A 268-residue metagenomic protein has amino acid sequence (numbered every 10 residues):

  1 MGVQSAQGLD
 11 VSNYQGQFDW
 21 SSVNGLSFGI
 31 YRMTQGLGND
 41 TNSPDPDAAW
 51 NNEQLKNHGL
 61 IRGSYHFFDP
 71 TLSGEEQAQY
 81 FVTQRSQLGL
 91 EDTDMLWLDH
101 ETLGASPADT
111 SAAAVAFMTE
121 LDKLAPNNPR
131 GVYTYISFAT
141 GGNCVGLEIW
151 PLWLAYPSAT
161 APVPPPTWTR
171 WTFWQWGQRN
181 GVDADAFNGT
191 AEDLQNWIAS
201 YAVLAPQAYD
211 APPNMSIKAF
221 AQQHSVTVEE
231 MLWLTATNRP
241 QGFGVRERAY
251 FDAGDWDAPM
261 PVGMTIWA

Functional and structural regions predicted by a protein language model:
M1-G16, W20-S21, N143-P206: Functionally critical loop-and-helix segments that line ligand-binding/catalytic clefts of soluble enzyme domains
G2-N127: Substrate-binding cleft of extracellular glycoside hydrolase catalytic domains
Y31, S64, L98, V132-T134 (+2 more regions): Structural beta-sheet core signal
D92-L96, A108-M118, A139-A161: Conserved N-terminal glycine/acidic-rich loop preference
P126-G141: Aromatic-lined carbohydrate-recognition surfaces of secreted/lumenal glycan-active proteins
L204-T227, L232-W233: Primarily a LysM-type cell-wall glycan-binding module
V228-A268: Extracellular LysM carbohydrate-binding repeats and other cell-envelope/extracellular binding modules
